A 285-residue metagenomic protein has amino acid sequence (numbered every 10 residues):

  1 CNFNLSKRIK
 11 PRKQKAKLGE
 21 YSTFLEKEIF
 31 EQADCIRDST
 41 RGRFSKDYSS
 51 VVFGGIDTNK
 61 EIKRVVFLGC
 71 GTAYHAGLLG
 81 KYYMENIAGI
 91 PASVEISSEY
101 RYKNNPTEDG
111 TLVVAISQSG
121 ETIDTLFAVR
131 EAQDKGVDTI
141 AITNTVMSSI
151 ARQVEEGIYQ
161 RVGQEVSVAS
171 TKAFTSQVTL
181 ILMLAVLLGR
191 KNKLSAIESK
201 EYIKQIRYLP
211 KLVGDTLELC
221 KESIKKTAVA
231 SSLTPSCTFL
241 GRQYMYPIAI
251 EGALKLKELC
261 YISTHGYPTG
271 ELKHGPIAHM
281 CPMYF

Functional and structural regions predicted by a protein language model:
C1-A33, R37-D38: Intein/HINT protein-splicing elements and their conserved insertion hotspots or analogous self-processing inserts
N2, A73-H75, M245-P247: Short, acidic Gly/Pro/Ser/Thr-rich loop/turn segments
N4-K7, K15, I29, F44-K46 (+6 more regions): A short linear-motif detector with a strong N-terminal bias
L5-K7, L79-G80, F127-A128, E251-G252 (+1 more regions): Composition- and surface-driven signal marking solvent-exposed, interaction-prone regions in large proteins
E26, A115, F239: Short, flexible active-site loop motifs that bind/organize anionic cofactors or intermediates
K27, H75, H274: Histidine-centered active-site/metal-ligand motif
E31-I36, T40-V66, E156-F285: Active-site phosphate/pyrophosphate-binding segments
K60-Y208, R242, C281-P282: Glycine-rich phosphate-binding loops that contact phosphosugars or nucleotide phosphates
